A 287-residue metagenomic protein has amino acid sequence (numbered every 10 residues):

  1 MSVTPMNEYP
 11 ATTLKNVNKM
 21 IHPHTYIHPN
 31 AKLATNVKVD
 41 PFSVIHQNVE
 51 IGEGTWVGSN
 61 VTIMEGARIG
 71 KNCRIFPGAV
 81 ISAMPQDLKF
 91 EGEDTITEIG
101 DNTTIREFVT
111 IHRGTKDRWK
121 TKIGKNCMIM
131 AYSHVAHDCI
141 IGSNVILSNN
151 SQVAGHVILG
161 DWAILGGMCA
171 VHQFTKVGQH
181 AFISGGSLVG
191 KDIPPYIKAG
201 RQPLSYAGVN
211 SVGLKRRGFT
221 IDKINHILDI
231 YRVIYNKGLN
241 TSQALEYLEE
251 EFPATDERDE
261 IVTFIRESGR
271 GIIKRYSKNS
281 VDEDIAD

Functional and structural regions predicted by a protein language model:
M1-H24, P29-N30, T35-N36, N72 (+6 more regions): Terminal amphipathic alpha-helical/low-complexity segments used for targeting or macromolecular assembly
K19-S205: Structural signal for interior beta-strand "rungs" in well-ordered beta-sheet cores of soluble enzyme domains
